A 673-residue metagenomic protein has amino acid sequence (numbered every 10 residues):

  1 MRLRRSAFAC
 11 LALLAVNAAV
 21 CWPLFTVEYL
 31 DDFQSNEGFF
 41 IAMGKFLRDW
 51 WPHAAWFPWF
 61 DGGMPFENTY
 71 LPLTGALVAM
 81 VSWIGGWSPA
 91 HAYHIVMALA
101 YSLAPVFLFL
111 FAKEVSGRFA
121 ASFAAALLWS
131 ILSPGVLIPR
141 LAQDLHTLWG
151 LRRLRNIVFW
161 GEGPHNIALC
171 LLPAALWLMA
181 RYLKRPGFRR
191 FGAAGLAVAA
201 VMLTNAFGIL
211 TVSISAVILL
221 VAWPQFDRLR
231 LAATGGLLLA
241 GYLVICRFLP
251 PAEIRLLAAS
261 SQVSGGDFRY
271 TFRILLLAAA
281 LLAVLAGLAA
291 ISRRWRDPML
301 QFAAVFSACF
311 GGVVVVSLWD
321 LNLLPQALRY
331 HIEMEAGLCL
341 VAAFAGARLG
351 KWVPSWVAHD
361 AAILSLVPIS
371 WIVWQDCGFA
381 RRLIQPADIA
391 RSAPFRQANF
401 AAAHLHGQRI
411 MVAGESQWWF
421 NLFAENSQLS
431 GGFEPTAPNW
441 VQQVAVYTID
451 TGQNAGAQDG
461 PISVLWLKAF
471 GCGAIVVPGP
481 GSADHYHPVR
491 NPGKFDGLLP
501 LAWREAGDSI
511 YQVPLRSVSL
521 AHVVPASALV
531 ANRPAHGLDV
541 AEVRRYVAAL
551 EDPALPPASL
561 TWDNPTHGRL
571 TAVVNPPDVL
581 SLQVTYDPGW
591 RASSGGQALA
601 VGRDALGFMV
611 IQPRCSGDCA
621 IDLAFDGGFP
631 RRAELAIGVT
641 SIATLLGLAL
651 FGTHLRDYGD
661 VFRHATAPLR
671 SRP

Functional and structural regions predicted by a protein language model:
M1-L24, D360-I363, T640-P673: Start-transfer (signal-anchor) and selected internal transmembrane alpha helices of multi-pass inner/ER membrane
R5-S35, L127-S133, L239-R247, P368-W371: Transmembrane signal-anchor helices characteristic of membrane glycosylation enzymes that use polyprenol
A19-A174, L178, Y182, A200-L210 (+3 more regions): Active-site lumenal/periplasmic loops and adjacent helix-entry segments of GT-C-fold, multi-pass membrane
Y29-F39, L141-H165, P250-L276, R296-L300 (+5 more regions): Membrane-helix boundary/interfacial segments in multi-pass membrane proteins
N36, G192, A199-Y330: Transmembrane catalytic cores of multi-pass membrane glycosyltransferases and polysaccharide-assembly enzymes
F46, I84, G187, A206 (+6 more regions): Extracytoplasmic
A104-A112, L171-L183, I214-V221, A280-L288 (+2 more regions): Transmembrane alpha-helical segments
V217, G236-G241, A347-Q375, P668-P673: Signature aromatic-anchored transmembrane alpha helix within multi-pass, membrane-resident enzymes that catalyze glycan
